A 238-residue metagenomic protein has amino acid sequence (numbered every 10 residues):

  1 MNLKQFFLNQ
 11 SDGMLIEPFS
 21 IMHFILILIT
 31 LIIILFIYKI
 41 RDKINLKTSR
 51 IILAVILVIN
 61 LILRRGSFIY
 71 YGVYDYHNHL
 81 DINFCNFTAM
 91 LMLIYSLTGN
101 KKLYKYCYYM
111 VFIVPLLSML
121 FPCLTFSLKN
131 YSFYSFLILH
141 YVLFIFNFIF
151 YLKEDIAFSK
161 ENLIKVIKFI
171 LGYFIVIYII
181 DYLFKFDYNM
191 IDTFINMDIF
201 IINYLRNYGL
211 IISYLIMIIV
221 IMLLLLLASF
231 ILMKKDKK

Functional and structural regions predicted by a protein language model:
Q10-L28, V166-I167, L171-G172, F184-L225: Membrane-interface transmembrane-helix boundary segments in multi-pass integral membrane proteins
I21-K39, V55-I62, F174-Y178, I218-I231: Hydrophobic core of alpha-helical transmembrane segments in multi-pass integral membrane proteins
H23-T30, D81-L91, C107, L120 (+1 more regions): Membrane-embedded alpha-helical segments of multi-pass membrane proteins, especially the transmembrane helices
I32-I37, M92, V142-E161: Alpha-helical transmembrane segments in multipass membrane proteins, preferentially the mid-helix core
Y38-I51, L97-K105, K153-I164: Membrane-interface helix-boundary motifs at transmembrane edges
N45-S96: A glycine-rich, hydrophobic loop/mini-helix early in the fold
L57-G66, V111-C123, I170-I180: Aromatic-anchored segments of alpha-helical transmembrane domains
I69-Y76, T98-K102, P122-Y134: Membrane-interface helix caps and helix-loop-helix hairpins in membrane proteins
